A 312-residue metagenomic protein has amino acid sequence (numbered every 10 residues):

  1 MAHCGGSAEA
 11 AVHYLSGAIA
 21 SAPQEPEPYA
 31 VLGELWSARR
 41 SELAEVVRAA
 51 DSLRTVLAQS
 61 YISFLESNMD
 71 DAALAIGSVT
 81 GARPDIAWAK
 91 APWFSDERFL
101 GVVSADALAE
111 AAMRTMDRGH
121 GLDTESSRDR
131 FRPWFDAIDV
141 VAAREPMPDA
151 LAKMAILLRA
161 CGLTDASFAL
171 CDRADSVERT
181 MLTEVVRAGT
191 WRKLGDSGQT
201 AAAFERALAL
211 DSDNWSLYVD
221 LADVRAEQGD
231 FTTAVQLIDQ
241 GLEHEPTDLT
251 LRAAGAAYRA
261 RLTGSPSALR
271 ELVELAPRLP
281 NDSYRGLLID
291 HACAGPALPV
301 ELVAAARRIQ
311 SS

Functional and structural regions predicted by a protein language model:
M1, V31, A58, P92 (+5 more regions): Canonical tetratricopeptide repeat
C4, E34, A38, L65 (+5 more regions): Register position in tetratricopeptide repeats
S7, S41, N68-D71, R130 (+4 more regions): Residues in the short coil linking paired helices within alpha-helical repeat scaffolds
G17-A18, E45-V46, A50, V79 (+5 more regions): Canonical positions in the second alpha-helix
P23, A50-S52, P84, E145-P146 (+4 more regions): Short coil turns that delineate tetratricopeptide repeat
P26-E27, L53, A87, P148-D149 (+3 more regions): Helix-start (N-cap) detector for alpha-helical repeat units in TPR-like alpha-solenoids, especially tetratricopeptide
E34, A152-R159, D172, T180-G195 (+2 more regions): Alpha-helical adaptor scaffolds
